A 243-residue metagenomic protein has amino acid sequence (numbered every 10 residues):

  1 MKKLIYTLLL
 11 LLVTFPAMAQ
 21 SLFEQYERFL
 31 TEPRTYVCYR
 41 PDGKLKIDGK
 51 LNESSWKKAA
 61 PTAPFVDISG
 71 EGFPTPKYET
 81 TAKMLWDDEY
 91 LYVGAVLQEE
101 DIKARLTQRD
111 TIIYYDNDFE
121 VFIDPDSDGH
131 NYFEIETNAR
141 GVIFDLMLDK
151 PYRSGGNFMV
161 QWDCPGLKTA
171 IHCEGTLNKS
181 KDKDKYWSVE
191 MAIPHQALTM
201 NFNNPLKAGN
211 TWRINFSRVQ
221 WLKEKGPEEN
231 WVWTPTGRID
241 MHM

Functional and structural regions predicted by a protein language model:
M1-K2, G49: Generic cytosolic/nucleocytoplasmic N-terminal low-complexity/intrinsically disordered segments
K2-L10: Sec-dependent signal peptide recognition, specifically the positively charged N-region followed immediately by
L11-L12, K57: Hydrophobic alpha-helical membrane-insertion segments
T14-P16: N-terminal signal peptide c-region/cleavage motif recognized by signal peptidases
Q20-M243: Structural preference for beta-rich elements and adjacent junctions enriched in aromatics
